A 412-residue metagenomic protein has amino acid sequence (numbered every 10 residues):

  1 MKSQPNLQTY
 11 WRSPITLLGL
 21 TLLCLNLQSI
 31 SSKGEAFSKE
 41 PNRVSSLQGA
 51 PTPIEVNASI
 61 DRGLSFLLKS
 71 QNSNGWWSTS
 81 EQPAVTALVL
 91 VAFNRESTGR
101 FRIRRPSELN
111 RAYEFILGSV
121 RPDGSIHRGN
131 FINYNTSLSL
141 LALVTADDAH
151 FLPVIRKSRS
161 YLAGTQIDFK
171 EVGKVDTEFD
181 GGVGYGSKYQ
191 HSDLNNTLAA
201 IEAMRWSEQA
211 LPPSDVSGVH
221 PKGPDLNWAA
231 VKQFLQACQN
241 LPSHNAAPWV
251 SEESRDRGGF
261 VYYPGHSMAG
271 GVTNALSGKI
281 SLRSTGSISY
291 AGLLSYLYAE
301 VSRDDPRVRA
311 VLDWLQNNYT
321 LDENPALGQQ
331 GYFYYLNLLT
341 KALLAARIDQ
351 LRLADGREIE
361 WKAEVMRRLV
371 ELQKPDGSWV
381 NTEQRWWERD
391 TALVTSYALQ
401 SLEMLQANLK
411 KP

Functional and structural regions predicted by a protein language model:
S3-L17: Bacterial N-terminal signal peptides that target proteins for export
T9, L25-Q28: Compositionally biased, low-complexity segments
P14-N26: Bacterial N-terminal signal peptides
S29, G34-S38: Boundary at the C-terminal end of the N-terminal hydrophobic targeting segment
F37-R62, W76-E108, P122-S160, I167-R367 (+1 more regions): An alpha-helical repeat/solenoid feature that recognizes helix-turn-helix modules
Q71-N72, I116, V120: A non-catalytic alpha/beta surface segment that caps or lines the substrate-entry region of metallo-dependent hydrolase
